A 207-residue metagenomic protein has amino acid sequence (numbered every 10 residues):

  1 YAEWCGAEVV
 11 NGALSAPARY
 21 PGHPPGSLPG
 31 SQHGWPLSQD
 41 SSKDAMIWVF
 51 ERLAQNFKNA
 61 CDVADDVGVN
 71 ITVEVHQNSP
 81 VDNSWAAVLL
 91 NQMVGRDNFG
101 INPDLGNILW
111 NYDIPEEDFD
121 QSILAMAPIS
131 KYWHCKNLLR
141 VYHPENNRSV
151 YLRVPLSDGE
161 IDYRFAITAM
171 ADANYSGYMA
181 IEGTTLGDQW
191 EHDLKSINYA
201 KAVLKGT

Functional and structural regions predicted by a protein language model:
Y1-I101: Active-site acidic/histidine proton-transfer and metal-coordination neighborhood in alpha/beta enzyme cores
G6, Q55-D62, D66, P80-T207: Histidine-acidic metal/acid-base catalytic patches
